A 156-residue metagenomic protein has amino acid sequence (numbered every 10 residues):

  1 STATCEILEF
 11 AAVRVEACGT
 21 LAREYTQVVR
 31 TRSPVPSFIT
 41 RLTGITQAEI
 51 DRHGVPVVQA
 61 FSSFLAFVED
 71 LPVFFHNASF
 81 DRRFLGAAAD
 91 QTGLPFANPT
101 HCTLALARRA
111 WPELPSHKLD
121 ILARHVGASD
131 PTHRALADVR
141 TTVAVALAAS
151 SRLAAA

Functional and structural regions predicted by a protein language model:
S1-P99, P112-H133: Conserved non-catalytic scaffold segment of RNase H-like nuclease domains
R83-F84, T141-A144: Amphipathic alpha-helical interaction segments
D138: Conserved catalytic/binding loops enriched for acidic/polar residues
V143-A156: Acidic two-metal-ion nuclease catalytic site recognized across multiple nuclease folds, prominently DnaQ/RNase D-T
